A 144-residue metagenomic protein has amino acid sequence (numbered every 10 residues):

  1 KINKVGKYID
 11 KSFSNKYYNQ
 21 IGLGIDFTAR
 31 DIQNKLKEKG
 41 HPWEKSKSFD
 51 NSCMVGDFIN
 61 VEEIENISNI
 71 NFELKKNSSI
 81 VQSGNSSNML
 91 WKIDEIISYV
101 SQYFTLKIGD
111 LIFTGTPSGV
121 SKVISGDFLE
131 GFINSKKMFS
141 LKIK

Functional and structural regions predicted by a protein language model:
K1-Y103, K107, L111, G119-K144: Catalytic-core "active-site belt" of small-molecule-metabolizing enzymes, emphasizing His/Asp/Glu-rich regions
T116: Switch II (G3) loop of P-loop NTPases
